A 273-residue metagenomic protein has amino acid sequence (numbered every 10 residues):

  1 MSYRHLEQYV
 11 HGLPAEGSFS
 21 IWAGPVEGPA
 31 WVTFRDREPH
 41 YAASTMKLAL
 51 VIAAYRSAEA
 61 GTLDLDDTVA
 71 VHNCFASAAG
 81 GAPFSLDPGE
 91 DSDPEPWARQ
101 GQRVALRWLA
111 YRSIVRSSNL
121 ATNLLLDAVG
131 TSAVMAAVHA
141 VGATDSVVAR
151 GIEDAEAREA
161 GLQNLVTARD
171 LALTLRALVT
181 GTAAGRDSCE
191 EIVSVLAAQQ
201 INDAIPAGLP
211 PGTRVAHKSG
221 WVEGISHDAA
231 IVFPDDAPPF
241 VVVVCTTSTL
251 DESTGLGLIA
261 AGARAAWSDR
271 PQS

Functional and structural regions predicted by a protein language model:
S2-E16, A30-W31, L173-D203, S219-S273: Structured C-terminal helix/loop/strand segments within mature extracytoplasmic catalytic/sensor domains
A15-P39: Short, conserved catalytic-motif segment at the N-terminal edge
E16-S20, Q102, T122-L175, V179: Mid-domain, small-residue-enriched loop/turn segments at the edges of structured enzyme/sensor domains
P29, Y41-V69, V242: Active-site SXXK
T33-Y41, L106, A110-Y111, R158-A160 (+1 more regions): A short glycine/serine-rich beta->alpha loop
I52-A60, D127, L173-T180, S268: Short glycine/serine- and small hydrophobic-enriched flexible loop segments
L65-A82, V129: Acidic helix-start/capping segments at beta-turn-to-alpha-helix junctions
S77-N123: Conserved catalytic neighborhood of penicillin-recognizing serine enzymes
